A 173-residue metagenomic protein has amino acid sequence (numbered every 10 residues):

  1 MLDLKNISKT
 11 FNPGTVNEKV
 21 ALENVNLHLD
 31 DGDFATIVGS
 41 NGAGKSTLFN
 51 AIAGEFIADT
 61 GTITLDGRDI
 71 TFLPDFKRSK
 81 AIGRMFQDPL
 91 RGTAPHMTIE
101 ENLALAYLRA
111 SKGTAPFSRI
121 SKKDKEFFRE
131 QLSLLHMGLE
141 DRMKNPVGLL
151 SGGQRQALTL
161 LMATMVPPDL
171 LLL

Functional and structural regions predicted by a protein language model:
M1-L4, T10-N24, T36, E55 (+1 more regions): A short, flexible loop at the N-terminus of ABC-type nucleotide-binding domains that lies
A35, S46-E55, M162: Short, conserved post-Walker A segment of ABC-type ATPase nucleotide-binding domains
V38-S40: The feature captures the beta-strand-to-loop junction immediately N-terminal to the Walker
I57, D69-G83, R91, P95 (+1 more regions): ABC ATPase NBD coupling module
G61-D69: Conserved ABC transporter NBD signature motif
H96-K112: Q-loop/switch helix immediately C-terminal to the Walker
P146-L150: Conserved ABC ATPase signature
T164-D169: A short, proline-enriched helix->beta-strand linker immediately N-terminal to the Walker B motif in ABC-type P-loop
